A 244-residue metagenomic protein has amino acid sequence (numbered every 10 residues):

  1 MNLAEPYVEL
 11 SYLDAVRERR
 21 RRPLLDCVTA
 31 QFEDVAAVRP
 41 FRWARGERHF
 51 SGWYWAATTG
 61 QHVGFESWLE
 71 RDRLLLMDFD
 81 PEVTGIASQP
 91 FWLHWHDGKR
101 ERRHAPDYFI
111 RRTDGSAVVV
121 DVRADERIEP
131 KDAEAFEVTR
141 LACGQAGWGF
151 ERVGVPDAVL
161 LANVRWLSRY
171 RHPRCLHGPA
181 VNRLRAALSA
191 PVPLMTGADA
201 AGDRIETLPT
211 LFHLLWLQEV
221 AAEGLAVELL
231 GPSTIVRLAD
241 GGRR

Functional and structural regions predicted by a protein language model:
M1-R244: Electrostatic, structured charged patches in enzyme active sites and in nucleic-acid/phosphate-binding
